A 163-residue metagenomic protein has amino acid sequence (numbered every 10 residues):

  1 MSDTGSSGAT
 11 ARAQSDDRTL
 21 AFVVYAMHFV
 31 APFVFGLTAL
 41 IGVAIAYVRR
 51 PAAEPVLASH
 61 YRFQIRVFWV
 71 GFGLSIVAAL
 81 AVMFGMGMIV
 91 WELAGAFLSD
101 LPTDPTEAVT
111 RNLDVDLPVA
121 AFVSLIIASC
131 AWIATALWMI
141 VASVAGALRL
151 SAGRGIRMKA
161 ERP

Functional and structural regions predicted by a protein language model:
S2-A31, A44-F68, T110-D114, S143-P163: Membrane-interface extramembranous regions at the lipid-water interface
S2-G5, A11, E92-A96, F122: Intrinsically disordered, low-complexity regulatory segments in tyrosine-phosphorylation signaling proteins
T19-L40, R66-G95, A120-S143: Hydrophobic alpha-helical transmembrane segments in multi-pass membrane proteins
V48-A52, F84-D100, L150-R154: Membrane-interface elements of multi-pass transporters and channels
L93-L117: Membrane-interfacial helical/loop segments at transmembrane boundaries in membrane proteins
